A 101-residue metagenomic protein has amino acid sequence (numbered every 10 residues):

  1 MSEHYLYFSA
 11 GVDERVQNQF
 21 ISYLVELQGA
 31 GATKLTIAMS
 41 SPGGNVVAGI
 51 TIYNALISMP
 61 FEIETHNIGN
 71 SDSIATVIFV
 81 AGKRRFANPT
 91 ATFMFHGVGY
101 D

Functional and structural regions predicted by a protein language model:
M1-D101: Terminal-region recognition feature
